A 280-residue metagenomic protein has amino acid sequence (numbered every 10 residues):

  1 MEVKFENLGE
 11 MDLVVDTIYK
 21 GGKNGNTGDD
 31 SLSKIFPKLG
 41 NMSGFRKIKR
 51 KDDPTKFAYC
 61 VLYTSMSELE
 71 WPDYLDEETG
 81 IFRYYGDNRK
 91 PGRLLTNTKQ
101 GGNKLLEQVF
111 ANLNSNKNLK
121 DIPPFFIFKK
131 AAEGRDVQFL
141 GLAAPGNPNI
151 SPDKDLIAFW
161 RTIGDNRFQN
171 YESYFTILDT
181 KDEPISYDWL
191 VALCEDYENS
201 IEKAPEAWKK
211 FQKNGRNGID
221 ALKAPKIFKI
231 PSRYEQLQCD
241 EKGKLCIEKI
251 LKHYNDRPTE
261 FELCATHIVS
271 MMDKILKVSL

Functional and structural regions predicted by a protein language model:
M1-F57, R135-L140, G146-H253: Contiguous surface segments at macromolecular interaction interfaces
L13-V137: Acidic, glycine-rich low-complexity segments with interspersed aromatic residues
L62, I127, A143-P145, S173-F175 (+1 more regions): Generic structural hydrophobic/aromatic packing signal, biased to beta-strands
Y63-T64, K129, I177-D179, L280: Surface-exposed beta-strand edges and flanking loops
K242-S279: Acidic-basic catalytic patches of nuclease active cores, encompassing PD-(D/E)XK and other metal-cofactor nuclease
